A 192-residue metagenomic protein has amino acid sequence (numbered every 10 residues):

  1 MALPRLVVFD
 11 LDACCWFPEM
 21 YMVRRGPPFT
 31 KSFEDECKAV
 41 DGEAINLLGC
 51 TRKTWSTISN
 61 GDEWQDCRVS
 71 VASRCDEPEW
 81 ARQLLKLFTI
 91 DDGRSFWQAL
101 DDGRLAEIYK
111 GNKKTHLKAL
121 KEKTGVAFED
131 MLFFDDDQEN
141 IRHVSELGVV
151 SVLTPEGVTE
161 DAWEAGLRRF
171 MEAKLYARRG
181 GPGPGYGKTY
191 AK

Functional and structural regions predicted by a protein language model:
A2-K110: Alpha-helical substrate-recognition element adjacent to the catalytic core
K114-L132, D137-K192: Asp-based, Mg2+/Mn2+-dependent phosphohydrolase catalytic module
